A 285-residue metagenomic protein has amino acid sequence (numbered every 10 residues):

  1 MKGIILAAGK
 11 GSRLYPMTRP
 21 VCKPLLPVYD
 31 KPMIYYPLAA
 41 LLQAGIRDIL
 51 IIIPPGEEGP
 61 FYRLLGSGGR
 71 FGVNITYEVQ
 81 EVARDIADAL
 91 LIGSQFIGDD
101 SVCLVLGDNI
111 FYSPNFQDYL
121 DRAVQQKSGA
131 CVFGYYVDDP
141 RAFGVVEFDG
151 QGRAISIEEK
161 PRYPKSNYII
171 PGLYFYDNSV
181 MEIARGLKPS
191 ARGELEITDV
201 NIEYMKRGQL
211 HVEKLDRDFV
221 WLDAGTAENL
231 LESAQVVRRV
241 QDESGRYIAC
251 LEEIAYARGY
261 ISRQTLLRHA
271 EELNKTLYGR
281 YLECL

Functional and structural regions predicted by a protein language model:
K2-I5, R13-P16, L26-P27, K31-L106 (+6 more regions): Conserved N-terminal catalytic core of the sugar/cofactor nucleotidyltransferase
L25, V146-F148: A structural signal for short hydrophobic beta-strand segments in well-ordered beta-sheet cores
E57, N109-F111, Y136-D139, P161 (+2 more regions): Glycine-rich beta-alpha junction loops
A83-I86, D139-P140, Y163, V220-W221: A short acidic, often aromatic-flanked loop/helix-cap motif at beta-alpha or helix-coil junctions that lines enzyme
C103, Q117, V124, R153-E253 (+1 more regions): Catalytic-core segments of class I nucleotidyltransferases/pyrophosphorylases that form NMP-activated intermediates
S113-R141: Conserved donor-nucleotide/metal-binding helix-loop-beta segment in metal-dependent transferases, i.e., the alpha-helix
I261, L266-L285: Short, amphipathic C-terminal "tail helix"
